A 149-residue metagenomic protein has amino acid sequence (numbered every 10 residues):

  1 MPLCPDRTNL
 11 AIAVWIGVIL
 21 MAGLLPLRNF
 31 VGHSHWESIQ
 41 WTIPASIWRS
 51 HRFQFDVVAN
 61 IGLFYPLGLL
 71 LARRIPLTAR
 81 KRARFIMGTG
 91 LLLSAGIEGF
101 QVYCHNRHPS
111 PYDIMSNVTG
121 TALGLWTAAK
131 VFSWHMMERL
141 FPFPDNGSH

Functional and structural regions predicted by a protein language model:
M1-H149: Bulky hydrophobic segments
